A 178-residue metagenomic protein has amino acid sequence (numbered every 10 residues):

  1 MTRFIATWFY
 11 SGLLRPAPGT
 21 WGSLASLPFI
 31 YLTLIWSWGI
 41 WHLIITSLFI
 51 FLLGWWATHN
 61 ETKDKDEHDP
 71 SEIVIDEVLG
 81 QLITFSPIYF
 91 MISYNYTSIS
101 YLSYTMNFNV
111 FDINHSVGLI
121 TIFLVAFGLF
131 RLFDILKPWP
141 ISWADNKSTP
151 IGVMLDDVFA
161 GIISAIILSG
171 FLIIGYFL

Functional and structural regions predicted by a protein language model:
M1-L24, W56-F85, V110-S116, G128-I163: Interhelical loop and helix-boundary elements at the membrane-water interface of polytopic inner-membrane proteins
A25-S37, F85-I88, L168: Interfacial segments of multi-pass membrane proteins
F29, I44-W55, I166-S169: Hydrophobic core of alpha-helical transmembrane segments in multi-pass integral membrane proteins
I35-W41, L178: Transmembrane helix interruption/hinge and helix-loop junction motifs
S47-W55, Y89, T121-D134: Alpha-helical transmembrane segments of multi-pass membrane proteins
Y94-S100, I141-S142, F177-L178: Alpha-helical transmembrane bundle and helix-membrane interface signal in multi-pass integral membrane proteins
N95-V117: Membrane-interfacial helical/loop segments at transmembrane boundaries in membrane proteins
G170-L178: Juxtamembrane boundary at the C-terminal end of a transmembrane helix
